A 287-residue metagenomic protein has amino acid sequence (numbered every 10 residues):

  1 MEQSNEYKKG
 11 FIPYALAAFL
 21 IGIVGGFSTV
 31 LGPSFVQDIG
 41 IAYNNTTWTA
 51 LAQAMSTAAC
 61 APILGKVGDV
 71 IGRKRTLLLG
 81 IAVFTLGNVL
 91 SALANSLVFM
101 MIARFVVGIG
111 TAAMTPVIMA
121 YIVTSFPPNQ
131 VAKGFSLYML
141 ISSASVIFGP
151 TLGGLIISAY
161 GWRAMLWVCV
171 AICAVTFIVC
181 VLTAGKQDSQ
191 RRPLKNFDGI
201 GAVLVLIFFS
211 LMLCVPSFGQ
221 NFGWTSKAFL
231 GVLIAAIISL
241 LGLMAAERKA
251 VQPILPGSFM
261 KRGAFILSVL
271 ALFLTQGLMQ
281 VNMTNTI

Functional and structural regions predicted by a protein language model:
K9-V24, S28-V30, Y43, T49-A52 (+2 more regions): 12-transmembrane solute porter fold
G10-A15, L77, F84, M100 (+3 more regions): Hydrophobic alpha-helix/TM-entry signal in multi-pass membrane transporters
F19, M55, V89-L90, F105 (+3 more regions): Hydrophobic residues within the alpha-helical transmembrane core of Major Facilitator Superfamily
I21, G25, A54-A61, T111 (+3 more regions): Residue-level signal for conserved functional micro-sites within the alpha-helical transmembrane segments of Major
L31-A59, L97: Extracellular/periplasmic helix-loop-helix junction of adjacent transmembrane segments in MFS-like secondary
A61-I200: Helix-loop-helix hairpins in multi-pass membrane proteins, especially solute transporters
A159-L278: Hydrophobic transmembrane-helix bundles of small-molecule transporters
